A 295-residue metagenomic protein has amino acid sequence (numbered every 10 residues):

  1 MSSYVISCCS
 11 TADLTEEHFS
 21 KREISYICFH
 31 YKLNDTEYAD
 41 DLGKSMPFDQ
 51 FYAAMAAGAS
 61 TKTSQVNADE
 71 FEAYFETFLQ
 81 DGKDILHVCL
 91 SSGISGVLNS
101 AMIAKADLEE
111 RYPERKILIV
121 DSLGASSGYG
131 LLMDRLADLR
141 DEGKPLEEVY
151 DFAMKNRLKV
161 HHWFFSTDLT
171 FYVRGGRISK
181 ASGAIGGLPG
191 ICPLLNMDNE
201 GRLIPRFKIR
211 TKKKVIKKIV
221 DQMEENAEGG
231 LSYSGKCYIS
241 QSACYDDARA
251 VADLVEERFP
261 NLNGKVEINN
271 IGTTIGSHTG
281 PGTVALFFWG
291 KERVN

Functional and structural regions predicted by a protein language model:
S3, T11-F19, I24-H30, L86 (+6 more regions): Mixed-charge interfacial surface used for oligomerization/domain docking and macromolecular partner engagement
S3-V5, L79: A general secondary-structure boundary signal
V5-E70: N-terminal glycine-rich anion-binding loop in soluble enzyme alpha/beta folds
N34, G93, G201: Positions that flank functional sites
L42-S45, S95, S126-S127: Alpha-helix N-cap/helix-start motif at coil-to-helix transitions, marked by capping-box chemistry
S45-Y52, F75, Q80, D107: A short glycine/small-residue-enriched secondary-structure motif
A56-S92, N99, I103, Y150: Glycine-rich phosphate- or other oxyanion-binding loops that anchor nucleotides, phosphorylated ligands
